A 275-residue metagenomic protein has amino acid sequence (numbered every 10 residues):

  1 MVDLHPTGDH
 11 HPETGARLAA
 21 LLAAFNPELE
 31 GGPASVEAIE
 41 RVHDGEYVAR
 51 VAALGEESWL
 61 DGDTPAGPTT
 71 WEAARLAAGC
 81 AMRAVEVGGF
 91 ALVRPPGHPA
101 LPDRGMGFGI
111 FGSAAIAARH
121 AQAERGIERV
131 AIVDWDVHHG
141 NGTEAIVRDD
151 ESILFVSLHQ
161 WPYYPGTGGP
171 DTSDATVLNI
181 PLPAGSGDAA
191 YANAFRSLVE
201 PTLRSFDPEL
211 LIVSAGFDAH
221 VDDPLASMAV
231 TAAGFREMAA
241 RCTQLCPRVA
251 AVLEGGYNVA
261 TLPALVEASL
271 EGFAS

Functional and structural regions predicted by a protein language model:
M1-S275: HDAC/HDAC-like amidohydrolase catalytic core signature
